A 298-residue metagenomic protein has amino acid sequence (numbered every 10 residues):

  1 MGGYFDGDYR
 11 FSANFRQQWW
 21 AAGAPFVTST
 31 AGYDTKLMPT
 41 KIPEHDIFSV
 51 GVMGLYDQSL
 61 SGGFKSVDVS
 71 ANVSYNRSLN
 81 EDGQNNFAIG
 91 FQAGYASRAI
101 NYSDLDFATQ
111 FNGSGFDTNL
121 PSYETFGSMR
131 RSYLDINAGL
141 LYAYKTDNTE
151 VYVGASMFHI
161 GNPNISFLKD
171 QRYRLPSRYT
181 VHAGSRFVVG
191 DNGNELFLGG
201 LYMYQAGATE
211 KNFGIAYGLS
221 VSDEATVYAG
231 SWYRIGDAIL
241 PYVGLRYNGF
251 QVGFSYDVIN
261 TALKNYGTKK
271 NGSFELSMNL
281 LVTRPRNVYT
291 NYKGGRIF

Functional and structural regions predicted by a protein language model:
M1-F298: Subset of outer-membrane beta-barrel
